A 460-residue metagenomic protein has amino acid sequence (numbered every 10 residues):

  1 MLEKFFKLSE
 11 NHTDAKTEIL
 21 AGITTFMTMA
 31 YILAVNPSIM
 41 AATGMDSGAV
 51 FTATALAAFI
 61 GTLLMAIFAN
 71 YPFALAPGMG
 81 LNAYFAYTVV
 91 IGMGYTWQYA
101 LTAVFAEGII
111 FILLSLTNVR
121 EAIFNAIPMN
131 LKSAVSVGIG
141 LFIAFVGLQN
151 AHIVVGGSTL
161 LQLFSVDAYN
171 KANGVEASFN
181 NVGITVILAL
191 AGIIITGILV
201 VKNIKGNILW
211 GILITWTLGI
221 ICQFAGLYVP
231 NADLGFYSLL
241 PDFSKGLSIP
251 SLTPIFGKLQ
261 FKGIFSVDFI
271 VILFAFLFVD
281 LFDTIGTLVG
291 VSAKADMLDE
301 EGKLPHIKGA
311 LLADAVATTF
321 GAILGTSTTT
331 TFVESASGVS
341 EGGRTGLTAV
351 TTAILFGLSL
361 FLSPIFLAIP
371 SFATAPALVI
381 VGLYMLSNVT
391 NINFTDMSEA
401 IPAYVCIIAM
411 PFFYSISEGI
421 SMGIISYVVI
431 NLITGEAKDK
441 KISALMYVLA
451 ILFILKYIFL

Functional and structural regions predicted by a protein language model:
M1-A49, I212-I307, I451-I454: Helix-loop-helix hairpins and the membrane-proximal interhelical loops of multi-pass alpha-helical transport proteins
L2-N36, A57, G78-Y87, I91-I139 (+1 more regions): Helix-loop-helix junctions within the multi-pass membrane cores of secondary transporters/permeases
H12, K16, A191, I270-F274 (+3 more regions): Alpha-helical membrane-protein architecture signal
I23-A30, L63, I67, A144 (+5 more regions): Hydrophobic/aromatic residues within the transmembrane alpha-helices of Major Facilitator Superfamily
S38-A49, V89-Y99, S266-I270, A368-P370 (+1 more regions): Helix-coil boundary and interhelical linker segments in multi-pass alpha-helical membrane proteins
G44-L63: Loop-to-helix transition at the N-terminal end of transmembrane alpha-helices
A58-M79, I110: Juxtamembrane transmembrane-helix boundary signature
M93-I214, V350-L460: Membrane-embedded alpha-helical modules
